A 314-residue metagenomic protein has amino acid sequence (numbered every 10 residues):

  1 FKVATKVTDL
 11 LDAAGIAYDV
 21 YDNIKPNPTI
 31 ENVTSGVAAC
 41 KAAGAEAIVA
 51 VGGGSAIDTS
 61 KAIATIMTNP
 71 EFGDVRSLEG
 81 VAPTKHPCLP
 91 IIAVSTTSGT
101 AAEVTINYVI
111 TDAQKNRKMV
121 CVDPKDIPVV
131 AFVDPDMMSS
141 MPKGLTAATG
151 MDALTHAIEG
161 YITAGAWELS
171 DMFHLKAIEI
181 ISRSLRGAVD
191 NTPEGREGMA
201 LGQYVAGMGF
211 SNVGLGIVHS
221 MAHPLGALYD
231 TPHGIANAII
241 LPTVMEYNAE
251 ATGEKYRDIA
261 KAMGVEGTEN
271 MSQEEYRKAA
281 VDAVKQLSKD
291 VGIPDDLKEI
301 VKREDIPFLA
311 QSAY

Functional and structural regions predicted by a protein language model:
F1-A47, L297: ATP/NTP phosphate-donor binding region
F1-T8, L175, G253, V281 (+1 more regions): Short, surface-exposed alpha-helical segments at coil->helix boundaries
E31-D136: Glycine/threonine-rich beta-strand-loop-alpha-helix active-site module that forms ligand/phosphate-binding
G99, Y204-N237: Glycine-rich phosphate/pyrophosphate-binding beta-alpha loops
N107-V213: Carboxylate- and glycine-rich phosphate/diphosphate-binding segment that chelates Mg2+/Mn2+
L228-D305: Gly/Pro-rich interdomain helix-loop hinge
E304-Y314: Short, amphipathic C-terminal "tail helix"
